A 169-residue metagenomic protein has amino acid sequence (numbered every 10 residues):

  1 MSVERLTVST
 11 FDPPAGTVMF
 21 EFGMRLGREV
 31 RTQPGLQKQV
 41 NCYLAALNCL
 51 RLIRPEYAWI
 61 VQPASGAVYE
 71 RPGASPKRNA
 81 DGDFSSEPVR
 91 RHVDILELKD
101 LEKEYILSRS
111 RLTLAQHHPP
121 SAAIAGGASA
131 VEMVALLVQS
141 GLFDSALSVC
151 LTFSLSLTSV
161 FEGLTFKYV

Functional and structural regions predicted by a protein language model:
M1-V169: Alpha-helical solenoid scaffolds
